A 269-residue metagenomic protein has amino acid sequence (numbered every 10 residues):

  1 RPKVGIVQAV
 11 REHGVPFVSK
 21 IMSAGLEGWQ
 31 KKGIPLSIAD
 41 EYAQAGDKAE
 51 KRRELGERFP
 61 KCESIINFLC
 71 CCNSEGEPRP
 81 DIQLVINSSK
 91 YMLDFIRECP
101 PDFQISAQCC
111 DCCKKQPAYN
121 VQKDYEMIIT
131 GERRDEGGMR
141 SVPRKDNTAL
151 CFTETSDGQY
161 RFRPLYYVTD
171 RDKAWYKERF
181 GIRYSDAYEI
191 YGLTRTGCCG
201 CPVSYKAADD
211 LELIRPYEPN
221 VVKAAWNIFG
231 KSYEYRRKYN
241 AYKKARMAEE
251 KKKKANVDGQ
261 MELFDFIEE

Functional and structural regions predicted by a protein language model:
R1-R179: ATP-dependent adenylation/nucleotidyltransferase module used to activate substrates
G158, D170-E269: ATP/NTP-dependent adenylation/nucleotidyl-transfer catalytic domains that generate, transfer, or process NMP-activated
